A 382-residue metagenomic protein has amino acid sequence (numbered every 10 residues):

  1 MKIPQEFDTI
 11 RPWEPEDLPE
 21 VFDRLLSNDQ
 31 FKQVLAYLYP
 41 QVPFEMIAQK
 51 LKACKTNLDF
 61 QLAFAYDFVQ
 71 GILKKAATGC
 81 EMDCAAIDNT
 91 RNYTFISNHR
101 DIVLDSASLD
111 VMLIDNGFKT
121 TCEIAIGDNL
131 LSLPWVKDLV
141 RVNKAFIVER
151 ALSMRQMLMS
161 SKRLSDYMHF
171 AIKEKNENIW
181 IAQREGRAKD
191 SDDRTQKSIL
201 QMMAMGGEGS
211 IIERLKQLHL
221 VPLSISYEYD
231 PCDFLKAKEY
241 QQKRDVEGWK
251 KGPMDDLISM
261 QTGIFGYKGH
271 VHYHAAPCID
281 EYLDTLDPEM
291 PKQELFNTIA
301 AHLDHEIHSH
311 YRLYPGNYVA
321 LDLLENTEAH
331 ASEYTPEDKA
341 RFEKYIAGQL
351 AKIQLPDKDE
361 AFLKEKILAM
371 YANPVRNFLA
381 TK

Functional and structural regions predicted by a protein language model:
M1-Y93, H99-D110, I114, K137 (+2 more regions): Membrane-anchoring hydrophobic helices of lipid-metabolizing enzymes
P4-D8, D17-L18, Q30, V34 (+12 more regions): A near-ubiquitous, low-amplitude feature marking generic local secondary-structure context
L58, D67-I279, L350-I353: Soluble catalytic domains of membrane acyltransferases
F64, S160-L164, L295, I299: Soluble or luminal CAZymes and related metallo-dependent hydrolases
I258-L324: C-terminal structural cap/anchor segments
L295, I307-K382: Long, low-complexity C-terminal extensions of enzymes
